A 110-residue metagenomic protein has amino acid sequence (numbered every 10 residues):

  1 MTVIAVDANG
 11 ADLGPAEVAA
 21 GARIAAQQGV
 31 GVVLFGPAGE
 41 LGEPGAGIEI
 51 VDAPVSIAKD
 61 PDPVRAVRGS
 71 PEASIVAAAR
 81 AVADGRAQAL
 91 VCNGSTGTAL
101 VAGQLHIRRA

Functional and structural regions predicted by a protein language model:
M1-L105: Contiguous, glycine/small-aliphatic-enriched amphipathic segments in soluble metabolic enzymes
I107-A110: A short alpha->loop->secondary-structure connector
